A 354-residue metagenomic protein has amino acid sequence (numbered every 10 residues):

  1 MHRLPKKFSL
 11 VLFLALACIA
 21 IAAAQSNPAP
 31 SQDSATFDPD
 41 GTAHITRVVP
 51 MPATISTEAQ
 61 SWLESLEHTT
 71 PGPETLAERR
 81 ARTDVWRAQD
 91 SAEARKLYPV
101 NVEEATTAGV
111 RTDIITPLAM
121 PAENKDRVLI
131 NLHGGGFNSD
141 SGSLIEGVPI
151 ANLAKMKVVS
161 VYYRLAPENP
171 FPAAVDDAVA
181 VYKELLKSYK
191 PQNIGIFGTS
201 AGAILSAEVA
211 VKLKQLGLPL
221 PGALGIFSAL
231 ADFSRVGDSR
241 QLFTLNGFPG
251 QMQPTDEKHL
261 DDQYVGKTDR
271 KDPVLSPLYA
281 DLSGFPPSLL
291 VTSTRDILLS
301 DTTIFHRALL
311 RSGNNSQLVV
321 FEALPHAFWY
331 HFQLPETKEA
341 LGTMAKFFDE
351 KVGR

Functional and structural regions predicted by a protein language model:
H2, D90-L97: Short linear motifs in intrinsically disordered
H2-V11: Bacterial N-terminal signal peptides that target proteins for export
V11-A20: Bacterial N-terminal signal peptides
A22-S26: Boundary at the C-terminal end of the N-terminal hydrophobic targeting segment
N27-D40, T46-E58, S65-E74, K96-R354: Alpha/beta-hydrolase superfamily serine-hydrolase fold, recognizing
L76-A88: Phosphate-/polyanion-interacting regions in eukaryotic proteins
